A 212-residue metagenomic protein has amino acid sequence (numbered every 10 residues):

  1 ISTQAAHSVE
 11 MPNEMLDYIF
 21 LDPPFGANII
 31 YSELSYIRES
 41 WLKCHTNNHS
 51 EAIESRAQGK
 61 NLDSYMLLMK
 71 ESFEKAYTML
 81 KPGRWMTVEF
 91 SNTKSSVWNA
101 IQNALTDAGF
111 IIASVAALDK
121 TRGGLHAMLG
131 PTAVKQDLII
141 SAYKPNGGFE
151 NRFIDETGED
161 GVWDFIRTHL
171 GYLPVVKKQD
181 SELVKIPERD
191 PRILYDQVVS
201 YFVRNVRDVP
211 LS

Functional and structural regions predicted by a protein language model:
I1-S212: S-adenosyl-L-methionine-dependent nucleic acid methyltransferase catalytic domains
